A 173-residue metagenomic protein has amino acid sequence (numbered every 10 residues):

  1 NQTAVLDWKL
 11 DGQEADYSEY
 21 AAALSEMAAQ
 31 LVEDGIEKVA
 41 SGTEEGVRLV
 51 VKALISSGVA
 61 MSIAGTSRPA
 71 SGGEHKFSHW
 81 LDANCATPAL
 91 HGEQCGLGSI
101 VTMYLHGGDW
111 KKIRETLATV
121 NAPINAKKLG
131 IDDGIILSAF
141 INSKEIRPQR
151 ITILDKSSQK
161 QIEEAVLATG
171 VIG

Functional and structural regions predicted by a protein language model:
N1-S67: Carboxylate- and glycine-rich phosphate/diphosphate-binding segment that chelates Mg2+/Mn2+
W8-D11, E45-L49, S71, K128-D132 (+1 more regions): Short coil/turn segments at secondary-structure boundaries
Y17-S25, A29, G98-L105, T116-G130: Short, mixed-charge aromatic SLiMs
G46-L49, A53, P69, G73 (+4 more regions): Residue-level detector of well-ordered alpha-helical segments, enriched for hydrophobic/aromatic packing positions
I55-S62, G96-L105, N142: Short, hydrophobic/amphipathic alpha-helical patches that form generic packing surfaces within helical domains
I63, S67-E74, S78, I172-G173: Non-transmembrane, aqueous-exposed alpha-helical and coiled segments at domain scale
S71-G108, A118: C-terminal catalytic subdomain
G107-G173: C-terminal charged capping/lid subdomain of soluble metabolic enzymes
